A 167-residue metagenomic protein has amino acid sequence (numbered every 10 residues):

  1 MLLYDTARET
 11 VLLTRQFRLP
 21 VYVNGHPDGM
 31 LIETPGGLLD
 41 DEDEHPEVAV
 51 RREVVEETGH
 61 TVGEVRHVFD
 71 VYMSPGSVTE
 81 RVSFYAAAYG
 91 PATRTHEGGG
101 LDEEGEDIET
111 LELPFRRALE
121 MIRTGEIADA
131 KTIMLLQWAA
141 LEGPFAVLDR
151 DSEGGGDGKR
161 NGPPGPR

Functional and structural regions predicted by a protein language model:
L2, A7-R52, R94, G98-E104 (+2 more regions): Conserved Nudix-box catalytic region and its N-terminal flanking loop in Nudix hydrolases and closely related
L3, A86-A88, E112-P114: Short, well-ordered beta-strand micro-motif
D28-M30, H67, P75-V78, D102-R167: Nudix hydrolase/Nudix homology domain
P35, R81-S83, E106: Residues that flank catalytic or metal-binding motifs in active/ligand-binding sites
E56-G59: Alpha-helical hinge/cap motifs
T61-V68: A short coil-to-beta-strand element that immediately follows conserved catalytic motifs
S74-H96: Active-site-adjacent beta-strand/loop module that shapes the phosphate/pyrophosphate-binding cleft
